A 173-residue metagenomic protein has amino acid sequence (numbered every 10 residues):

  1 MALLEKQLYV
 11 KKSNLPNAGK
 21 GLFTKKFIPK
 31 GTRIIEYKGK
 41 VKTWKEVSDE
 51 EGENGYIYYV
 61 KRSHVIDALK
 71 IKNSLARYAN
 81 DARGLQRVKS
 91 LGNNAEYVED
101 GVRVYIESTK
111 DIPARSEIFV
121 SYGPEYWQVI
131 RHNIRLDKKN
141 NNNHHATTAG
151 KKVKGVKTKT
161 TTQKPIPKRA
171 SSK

Functional and structural regions predicted by a protein language model:
A2-S90, D137-G150: Catalytic cores of histone-lysine modification enzymes
R83, R87-K173: C-terminal SET catalytic tail plus cysteine-rich post-SET Zn-binding segment of SAM-dependent SET-domain
